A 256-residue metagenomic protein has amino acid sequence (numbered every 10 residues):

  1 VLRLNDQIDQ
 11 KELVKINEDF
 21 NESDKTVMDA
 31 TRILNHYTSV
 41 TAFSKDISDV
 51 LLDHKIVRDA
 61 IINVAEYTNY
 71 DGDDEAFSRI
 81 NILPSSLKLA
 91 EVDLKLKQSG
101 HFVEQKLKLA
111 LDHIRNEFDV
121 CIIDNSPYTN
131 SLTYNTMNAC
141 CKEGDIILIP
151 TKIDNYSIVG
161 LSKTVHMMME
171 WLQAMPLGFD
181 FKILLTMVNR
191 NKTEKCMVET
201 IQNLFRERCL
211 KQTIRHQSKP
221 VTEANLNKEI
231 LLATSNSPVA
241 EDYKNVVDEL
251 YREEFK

Functional and structural regions predicted by a protein language model:
V1-K256: P-loop NTP-binding core
